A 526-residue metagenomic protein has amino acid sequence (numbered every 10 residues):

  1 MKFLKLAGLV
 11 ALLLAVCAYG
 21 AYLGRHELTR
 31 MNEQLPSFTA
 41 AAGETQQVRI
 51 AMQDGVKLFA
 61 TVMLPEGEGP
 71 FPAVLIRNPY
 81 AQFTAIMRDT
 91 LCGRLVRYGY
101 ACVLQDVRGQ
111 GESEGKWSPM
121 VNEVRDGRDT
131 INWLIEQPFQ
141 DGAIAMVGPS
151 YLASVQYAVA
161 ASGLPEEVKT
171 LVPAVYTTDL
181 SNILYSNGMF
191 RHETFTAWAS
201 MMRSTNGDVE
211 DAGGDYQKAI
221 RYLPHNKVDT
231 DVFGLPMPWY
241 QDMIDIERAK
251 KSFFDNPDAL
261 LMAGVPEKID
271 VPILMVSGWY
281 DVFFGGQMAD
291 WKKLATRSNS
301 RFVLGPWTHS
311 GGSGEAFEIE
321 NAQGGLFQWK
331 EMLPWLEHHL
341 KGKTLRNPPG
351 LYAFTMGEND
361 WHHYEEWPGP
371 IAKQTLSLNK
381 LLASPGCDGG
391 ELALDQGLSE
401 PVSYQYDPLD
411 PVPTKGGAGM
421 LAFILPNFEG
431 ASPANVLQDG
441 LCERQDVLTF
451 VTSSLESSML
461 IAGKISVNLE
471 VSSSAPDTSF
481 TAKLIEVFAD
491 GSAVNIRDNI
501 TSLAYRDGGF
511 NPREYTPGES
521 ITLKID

Functional and structural regions predicted by a protein language model:
K2-R30: N-terminal type II signal-anchor transmembrane helix that functions as the membrane-insertion/stop-transfer segment
N32-G67, V451, L455-S457, N511-Y515: N-terminal cap/lid segment of alpha/beta-hydrolase-fold proteins
G67-F71, I76-E114, F283-F284: Short substrate-entry loop that stabilizes the transition state in hydrolases
R97, A158-K268: Accessory cap/linker subdomain of secreted extracellular hydrolases
P119-Q137: Alpha/beta-hydrolase active-site loop
F139-S150: Alpha/beta-hydrolase fold nucleophile elbow
I220, P224-K227, E318-D526: C-terminal, loop-rich substrate-recognition/catalytic regions characterized by aromatic stacking residues
I269, M275-S277: Short beta-strand/loop motif that positions the catalytic acidic residue of the alpha/beta-hydrolase fold
